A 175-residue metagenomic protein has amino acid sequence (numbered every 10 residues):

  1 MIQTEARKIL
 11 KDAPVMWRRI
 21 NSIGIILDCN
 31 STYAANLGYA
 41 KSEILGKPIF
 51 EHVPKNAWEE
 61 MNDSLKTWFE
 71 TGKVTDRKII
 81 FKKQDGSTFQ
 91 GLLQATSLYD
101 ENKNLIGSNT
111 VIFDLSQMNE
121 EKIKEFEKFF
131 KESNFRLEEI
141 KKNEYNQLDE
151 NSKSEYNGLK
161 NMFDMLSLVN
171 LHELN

Functional and structural regions predicted by a protein language model:
M1-S22, I123-N143, Q147-E150, S154-L174: PAS/LOV and related PAS-like sensory modules
R7, N56-S87: Terminal output helix/cap of sensory domains in signal transduction proteins
I20, K82, L93-T96, V111: PAS-family sensory domains
I26-L27: Conserved hydrophobic beta-strand signature of PAS-family and PAS-like sensory domains
N30-Y33: N-terminal capping loop/helix in small sensory signaling domains highlighted by a polar->aromatic N-x2-3-F motif
E43-N56: PAS-family sensory/regulatory domains
K83-S87, Y99-N104: Flexible loop/coil segments at beta-strand boundaries within sensory signal-transduction domains
N104-L115: PAS-family sensory domains
